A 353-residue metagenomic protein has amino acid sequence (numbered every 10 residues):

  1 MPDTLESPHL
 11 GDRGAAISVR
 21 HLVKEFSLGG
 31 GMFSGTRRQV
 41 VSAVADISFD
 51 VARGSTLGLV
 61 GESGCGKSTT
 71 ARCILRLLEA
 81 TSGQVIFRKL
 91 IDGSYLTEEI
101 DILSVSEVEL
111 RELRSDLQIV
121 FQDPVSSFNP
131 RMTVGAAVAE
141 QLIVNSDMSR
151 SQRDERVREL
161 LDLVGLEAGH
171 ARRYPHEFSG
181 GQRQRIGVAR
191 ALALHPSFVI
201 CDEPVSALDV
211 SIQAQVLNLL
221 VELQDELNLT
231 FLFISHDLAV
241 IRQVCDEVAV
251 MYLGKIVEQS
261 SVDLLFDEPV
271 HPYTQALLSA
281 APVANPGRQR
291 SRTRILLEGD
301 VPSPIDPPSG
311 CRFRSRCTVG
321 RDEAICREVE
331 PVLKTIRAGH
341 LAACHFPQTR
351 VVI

Functional and structural regions predicted by a protein language model:
P2-A16, G29-G35, Y95-E99, S261-I353: Charged, flexible cofactor/metal-binding loops and thiol motifs
E62, I200, P204, L208 (+1 more regions): P-loop NTP-binding/switch modules centered on Walker-like glycine-rich loops
L75: Helix-to-loop junction immediately C-terminal to a conserved catalytic motif
Q84-E112, S149: ABC ATPase NBD Q-loop/coupling interface
S151-G169, E222, L278-S279: Conserved ABC ATPase "signature" region
Y174-F178, Q182: Conserved ABC ATPase signature
A193-S197: A short, proline-enriched helix->beta-strand linker immediately N-terminal to the Walker B motif in ABC-type P-loop
